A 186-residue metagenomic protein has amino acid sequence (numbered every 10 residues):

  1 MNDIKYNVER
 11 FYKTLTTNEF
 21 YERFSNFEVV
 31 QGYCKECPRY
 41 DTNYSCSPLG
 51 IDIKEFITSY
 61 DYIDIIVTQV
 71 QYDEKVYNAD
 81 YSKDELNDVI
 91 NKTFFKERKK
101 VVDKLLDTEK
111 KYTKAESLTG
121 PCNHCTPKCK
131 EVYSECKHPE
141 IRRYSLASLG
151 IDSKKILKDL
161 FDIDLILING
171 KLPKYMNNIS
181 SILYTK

Functional and structural regions predicted by a protein language model:
D3-K186: Catalytic cores of enzyme domains
